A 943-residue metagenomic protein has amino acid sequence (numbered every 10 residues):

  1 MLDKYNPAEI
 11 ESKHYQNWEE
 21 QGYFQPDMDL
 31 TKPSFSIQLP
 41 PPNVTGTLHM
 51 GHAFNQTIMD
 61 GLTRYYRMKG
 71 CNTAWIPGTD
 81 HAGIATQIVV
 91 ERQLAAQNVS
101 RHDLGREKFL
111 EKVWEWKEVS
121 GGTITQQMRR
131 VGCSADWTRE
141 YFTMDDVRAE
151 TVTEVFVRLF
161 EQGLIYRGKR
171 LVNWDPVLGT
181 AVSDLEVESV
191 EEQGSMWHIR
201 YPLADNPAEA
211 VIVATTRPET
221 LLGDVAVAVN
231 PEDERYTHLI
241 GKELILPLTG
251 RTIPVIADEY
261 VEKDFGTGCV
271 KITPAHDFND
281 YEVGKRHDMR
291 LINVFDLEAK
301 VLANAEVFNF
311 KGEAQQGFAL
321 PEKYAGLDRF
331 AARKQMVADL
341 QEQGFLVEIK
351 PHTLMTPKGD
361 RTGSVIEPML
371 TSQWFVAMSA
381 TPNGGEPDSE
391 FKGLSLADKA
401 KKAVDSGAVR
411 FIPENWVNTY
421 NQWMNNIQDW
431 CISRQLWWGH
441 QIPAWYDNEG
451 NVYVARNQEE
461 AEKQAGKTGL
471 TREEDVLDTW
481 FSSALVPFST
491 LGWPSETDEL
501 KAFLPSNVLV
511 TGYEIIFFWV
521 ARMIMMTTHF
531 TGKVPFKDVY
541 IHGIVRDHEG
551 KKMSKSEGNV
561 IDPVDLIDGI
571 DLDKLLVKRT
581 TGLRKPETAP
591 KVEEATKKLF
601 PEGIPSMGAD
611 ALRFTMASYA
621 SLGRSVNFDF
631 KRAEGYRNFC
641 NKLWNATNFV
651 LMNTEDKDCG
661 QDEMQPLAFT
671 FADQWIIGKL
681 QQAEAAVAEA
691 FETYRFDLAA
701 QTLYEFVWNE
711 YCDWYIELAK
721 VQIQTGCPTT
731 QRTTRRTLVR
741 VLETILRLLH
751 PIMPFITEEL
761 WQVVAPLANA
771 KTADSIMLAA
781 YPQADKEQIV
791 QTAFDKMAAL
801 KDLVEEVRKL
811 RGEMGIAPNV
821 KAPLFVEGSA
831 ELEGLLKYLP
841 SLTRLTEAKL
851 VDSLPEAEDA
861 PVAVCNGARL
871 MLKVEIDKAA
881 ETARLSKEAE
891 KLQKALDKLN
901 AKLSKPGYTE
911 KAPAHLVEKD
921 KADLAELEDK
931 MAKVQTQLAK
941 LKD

Functional and structural regions predicted by a protein language model:
M1-E232, T273-R286, R290-F308, R333 (+10 more regions): N-terminal, positively charged nucleic-acid-binding surface of large information/translation enzymes
M1-N6, K401-E414, T596: Short, contiguous pre-domain boundary segments
F24, I165, L346, V409 (+2 more regions): Conserved hydrophobic residue
S34-P40, G46, K271-I272, D447-E449 (+2 more regions): Short hydrophobic beta-strand segments
A53-T63, G70, T79-D80, R148-T151 (+7 more regions): Structured ligand/cofactor/substrate-binding pocket environments in proteins
R64-N72, Q93-R106, Q126, R130-A135 (+17 more regions): Secondary-structure transition/capping motifs at alpha-helix termini and the adjoining loop/turn into the next element
W197-A204, K242-P247, P357-R361, W445 (+1 more regions): Short acidic-hydrophobic surface loop/beta-edge motif
H198, D388, Q422-F481, L485 (+3 more regions): Feature 926 captures the class I aminoacyl-tRNA synthetase adenylation module centered on the KMSKS loop
